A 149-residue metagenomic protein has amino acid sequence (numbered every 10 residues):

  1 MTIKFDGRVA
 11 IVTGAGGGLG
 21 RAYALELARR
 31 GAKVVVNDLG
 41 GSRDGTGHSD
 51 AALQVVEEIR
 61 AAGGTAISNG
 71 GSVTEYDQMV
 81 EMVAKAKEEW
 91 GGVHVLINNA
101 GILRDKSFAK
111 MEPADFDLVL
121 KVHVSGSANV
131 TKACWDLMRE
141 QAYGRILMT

Functional and structural regions predicted by a protein language model:
I3-V35: Canonical Rossmann dinucleotide-binding motif of NAD(H)/NADP(H)-dependent dehydrogenases/reductases, specifically
V12-T13, N98-N99, R145-T149: Structural signature of the Rossmann-like NAD(P)-dependent dehydrogenase/reductase core
R30-Q54: Conserved glycine-rich Rossmann-like NAD(P)H-binding loop of the short-chain dehydrogenase/reductase
L53, G70-V83, P113: The beta1-alpha1 cofactor-binding region of Rossmann-like NAD(H)/NADP(H)-dependent oxidoreductases
I59, S107-F108, E112-D117: Substrate-binding pocket helix/loop in short-chain dehydrogenase/reductase
A62-T65, A84-N98, R104, Y143: A glycine-rich helix->loop->beta "capping" turn within Rossmann-like NAD(P)(H)-dependent oxidoreductase domains
T131-K132: A short, exposed helix-loop element centered on a Lys and neighboring polar residues
